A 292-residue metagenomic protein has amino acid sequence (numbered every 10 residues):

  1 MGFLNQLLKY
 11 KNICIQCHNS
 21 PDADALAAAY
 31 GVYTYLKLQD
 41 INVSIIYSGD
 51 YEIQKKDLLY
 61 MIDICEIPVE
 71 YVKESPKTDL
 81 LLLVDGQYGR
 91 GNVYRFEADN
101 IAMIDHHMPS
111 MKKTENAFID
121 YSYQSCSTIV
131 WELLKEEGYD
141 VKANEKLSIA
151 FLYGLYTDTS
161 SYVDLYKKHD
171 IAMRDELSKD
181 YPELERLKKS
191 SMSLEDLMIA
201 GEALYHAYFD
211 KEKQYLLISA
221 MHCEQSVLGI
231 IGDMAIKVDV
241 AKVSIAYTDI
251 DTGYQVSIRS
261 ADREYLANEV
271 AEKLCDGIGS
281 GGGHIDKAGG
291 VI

Functional and structural regions predicted by a protein language model:
G2-S20, A28-L38, M111-G253, D286 (+1 more regions): A structured phosphate/pyrophosphate-recognition subdomain
Y10-P76: Anionic-ligand anchoring segments at beta-strand to alpha-helix junctions in alpha/beta enzyme folds, i.e., glycine
N12, I41-S44, L80, D99-N100 (+1 more regions): Residues at the starts of beta-strands that form the adenosine-phosphate
H18, S48-D50, G86, H106 (+1 more regions): Cofactor-binding loop segments of dinucleotide-utilizing enzymes, especially the Rossmann-like FAD- and NAD(P)+-binding
A25-A29, L228, A267, A271: Short, highly selective alpha-helical patches that border small-molecule cofactor pockets in redox/cofactor-processing
Y60-N116: Active-site cofactor/cluster-binding pocket
D251-G281, I285: Nucleotide-binding motor/catalytic cores of P-loop/tubulin-like NTPases across gene-expression machines
